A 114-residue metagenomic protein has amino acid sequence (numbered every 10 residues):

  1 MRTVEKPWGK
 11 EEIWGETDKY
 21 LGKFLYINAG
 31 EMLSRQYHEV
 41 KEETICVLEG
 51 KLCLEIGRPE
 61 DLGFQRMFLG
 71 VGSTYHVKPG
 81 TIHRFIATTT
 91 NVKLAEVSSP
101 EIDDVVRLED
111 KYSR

Functional and structural regions predicted by a protein language model:
M1-K41: A short glycine-rich, His/Asp/Glu-containing loop-to-beta-strand
V4-K6, R84-R114: Double-stranded beta-helix
V40-R58: Glycine- and acidic-residue-biased ligand/ion/polar-headgroup-sensing regions
R58-G80: Short acidic-glycine-tyrosine-enriched beta hairpin
